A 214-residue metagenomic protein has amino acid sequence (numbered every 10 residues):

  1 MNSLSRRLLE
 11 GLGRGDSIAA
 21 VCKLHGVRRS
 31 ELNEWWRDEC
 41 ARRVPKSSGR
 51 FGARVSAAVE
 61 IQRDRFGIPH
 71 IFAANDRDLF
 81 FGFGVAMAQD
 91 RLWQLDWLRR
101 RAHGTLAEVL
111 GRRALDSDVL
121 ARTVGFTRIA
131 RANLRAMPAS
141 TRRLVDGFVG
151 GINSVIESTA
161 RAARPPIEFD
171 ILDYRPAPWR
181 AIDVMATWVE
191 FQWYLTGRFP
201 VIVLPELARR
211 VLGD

Functional and structural regions predicted by a protein language model:
M1-D214: Substrate-recognition/specificity elements adjacent to catalytic centers across diverse enzyme folds
